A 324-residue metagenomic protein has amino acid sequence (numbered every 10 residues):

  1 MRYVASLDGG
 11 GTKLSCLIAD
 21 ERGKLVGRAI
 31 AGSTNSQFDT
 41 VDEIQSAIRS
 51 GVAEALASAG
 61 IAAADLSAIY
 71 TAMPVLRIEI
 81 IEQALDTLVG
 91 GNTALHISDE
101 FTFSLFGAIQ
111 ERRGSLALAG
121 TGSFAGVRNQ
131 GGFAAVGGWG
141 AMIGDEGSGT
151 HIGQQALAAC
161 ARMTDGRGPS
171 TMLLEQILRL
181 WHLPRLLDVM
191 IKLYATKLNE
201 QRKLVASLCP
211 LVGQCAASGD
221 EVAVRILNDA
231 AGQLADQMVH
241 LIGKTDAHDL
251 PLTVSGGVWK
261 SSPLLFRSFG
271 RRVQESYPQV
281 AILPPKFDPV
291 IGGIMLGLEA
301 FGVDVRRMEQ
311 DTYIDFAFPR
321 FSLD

Functional and structural regions predicted by a protein language model:
M1, N92-A117, G131-G132: Conserved phosphate-binding catalytic cores of ATP/NTP-utilizing and phosphoryl-transfer enzymes
M1-D65, A108-R113, C160-D324: ATP-binding/phosphotransfer module of carbohydrate and carboxylate kinases, centering on a glycine-rich
D8, E100, G120: Active-site glycine-centered loops adjacent to acidic/histidine catalytic or metal-binding residues that shape
G27-A31, H96, A134: Structural signal for short hydrophobic segments within the conserved structured cores of catalytic domains across
Q37, V52-I97, A108-I109: Short beta-strand-loop/turn "lid" adjacent to the catalytic site in phosphate-handling enzymes
Y70-V75, A119-T121, L250-S261: Glycine-rich beta-strand-to-loop/alpha-helix junction loops that act as flexible
V89-T93, F133-G140, R272-V280: Glycine/charged-rich beta-loop-alpha catalytic/anionic-binding loops adjacent to active sites
R112-G168, L323-D324: Glycine-rich phosphate-binding loop of actin/hexokinase-like ATP-binding domains
